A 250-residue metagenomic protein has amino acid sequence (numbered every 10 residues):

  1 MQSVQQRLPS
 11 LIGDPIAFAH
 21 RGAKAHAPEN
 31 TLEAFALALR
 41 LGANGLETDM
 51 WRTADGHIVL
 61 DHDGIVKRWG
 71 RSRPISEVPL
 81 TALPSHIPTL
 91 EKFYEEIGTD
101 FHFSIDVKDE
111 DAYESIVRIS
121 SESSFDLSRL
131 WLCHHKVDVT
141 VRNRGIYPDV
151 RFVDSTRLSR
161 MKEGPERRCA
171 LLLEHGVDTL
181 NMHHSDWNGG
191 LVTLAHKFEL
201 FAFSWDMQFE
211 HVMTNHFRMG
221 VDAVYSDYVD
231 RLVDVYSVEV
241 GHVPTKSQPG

Functional and structural regions predicted by a protein language model:
R7-A17, N44, M50-H102, K108 (+2 more regions): An active-site metal/cofactor-coordinating segment within enzyme catalytic domains
I16-F18, G45, H102-S104, R129-L132 (+4 more regions): Structural preference for beta-strand elements that scaffold enzyme active sites
H20, A38, D49, L83 (+7 more regions): Conserved, mostly hydrophobic/aromatic
G22, W51-T53, D63-G64, K108-E110 (+5 more regions): Active-site beta-loop-alpha junctions enriched in small/polar residues
A34-R52, F93, L172-L180: Catalytic domains of carbohydrate-active enzymes, especially glycoside hydrolases
T53-G56, E110-S115, K136-R142, G164 (+2 more regions): Active-site-adjacent beta->alpha loops and helix N-cap segments on the catalytic face of soluble alpha/beta enzymes
P84-I87, D154-G250: C-terminal active-site rim and adjoining tail of enzyme catalytic domains
D100, E122-S128, G145-V150, K197-F198 (+1 more regions): Short helix-capping segments at alpha-helix termini
